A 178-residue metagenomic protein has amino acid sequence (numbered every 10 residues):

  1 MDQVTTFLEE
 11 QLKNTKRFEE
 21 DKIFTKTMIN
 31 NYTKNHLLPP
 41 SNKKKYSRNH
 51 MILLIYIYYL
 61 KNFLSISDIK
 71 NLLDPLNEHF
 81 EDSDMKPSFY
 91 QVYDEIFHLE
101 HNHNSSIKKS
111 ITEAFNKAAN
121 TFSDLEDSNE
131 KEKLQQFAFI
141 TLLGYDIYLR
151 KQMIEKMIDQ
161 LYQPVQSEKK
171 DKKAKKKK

Functional and structural regions predicted by a protein language model:
M1-F80: Basic helix-turn-helix/winged-helix DNA-binding cores and closely related short helical interaction motifs
H79-K178: Intrinsically disordered, low-complexity, charge-dense segments enriched in Lys/Arg and Glu/Asp interspersed
